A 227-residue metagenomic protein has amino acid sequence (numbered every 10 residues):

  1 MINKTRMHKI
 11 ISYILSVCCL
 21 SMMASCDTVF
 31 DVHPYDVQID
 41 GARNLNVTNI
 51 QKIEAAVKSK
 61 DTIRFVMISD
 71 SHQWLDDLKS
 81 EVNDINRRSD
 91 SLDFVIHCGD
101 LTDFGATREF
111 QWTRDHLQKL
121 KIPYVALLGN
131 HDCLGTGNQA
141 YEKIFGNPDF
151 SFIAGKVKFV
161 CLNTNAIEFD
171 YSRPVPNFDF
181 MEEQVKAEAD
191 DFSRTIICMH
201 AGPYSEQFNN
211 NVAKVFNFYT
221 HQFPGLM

Functional and structural regions predicted by a protein language model:
M1-C26: Sec-dependent bacterial lipoprotein signal peptides
M22, H97, K158: Conserved Rossmann-like nucleotide-binding pocket used by diverse enzymes that bind dinucleotide cofactors
C26-W112: N-terminal active-site segment of His-dependent metallophosphoesterases
T28, N86-F94, F169-M227: His/acidic metal-ligating clusters that form di-metal
A55-V66, S151-C161, E188-R194: Beta-strand-turn-beta hairpins that frame and shape the catalytic cleft of phosphate-ester-processing enzymes
I68-S71, C98-G99, L127-H131, L162-N165 (+1 more regions): Active-site-proximal beta-strand/loop segments in catalytic clefts of secreted hydrolases
Q73-D77, D103-T107, H131-T136, I167-D170 (+2 more regions): Active-site environment of divalent metal-dependent phosphoester hydrolases
L78-D149, I153-A154, Q222: Core catalytic region of metal-dependent phosphoesterases/phosphodiesterases, especially metallo-beta-lactamase-like
